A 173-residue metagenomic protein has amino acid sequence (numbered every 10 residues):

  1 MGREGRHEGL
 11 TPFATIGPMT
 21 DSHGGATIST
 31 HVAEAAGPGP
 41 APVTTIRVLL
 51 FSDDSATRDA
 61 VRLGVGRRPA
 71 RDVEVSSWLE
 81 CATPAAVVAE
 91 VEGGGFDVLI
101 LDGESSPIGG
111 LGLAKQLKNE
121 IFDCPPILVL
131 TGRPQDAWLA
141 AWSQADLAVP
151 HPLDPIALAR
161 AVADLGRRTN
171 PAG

Functional and structural regions predicted by a protein language model:
T45-G66, L99: Conserved acidic segment of CheY-like receiver
A60, L153-V162: C-terminal output helix
D72-A82: Short hydrophobic/Thr-rich beta-strand motif most characteristic of the beta2 strand and flanking loop of CheY-like
E80-V98: Acidic, metal-coordinating helix/loop segments flanking the phosphotransfer/catalytic sites of two-component signaling
D97, I121-P126: His-Asp phosphorelay/catalytic-motif detector in bacterial-type signaling
D97-K118: Conserved phosphotransfer microenvironments
G132-V149: Alpha4 helix (beta4-alpha4-beta5 surface) of REC/receiver domains from two-component response regulators
A163-G173: The C-terminal output helix
